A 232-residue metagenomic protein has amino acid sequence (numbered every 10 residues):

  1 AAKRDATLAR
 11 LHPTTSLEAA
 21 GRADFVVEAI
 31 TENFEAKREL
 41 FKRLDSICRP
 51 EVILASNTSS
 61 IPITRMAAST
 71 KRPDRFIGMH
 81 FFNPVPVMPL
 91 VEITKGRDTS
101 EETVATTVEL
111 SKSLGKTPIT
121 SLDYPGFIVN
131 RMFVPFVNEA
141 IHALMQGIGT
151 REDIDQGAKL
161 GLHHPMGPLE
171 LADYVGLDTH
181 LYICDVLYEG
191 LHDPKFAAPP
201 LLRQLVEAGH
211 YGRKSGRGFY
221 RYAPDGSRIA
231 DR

Functional and structural regions predicted by a protein language model:
A1-L54, I61-P62: Rossmann-like NAD(P)-binding element
A2, I53-D123, F127-R131: Rossmann-fold dinucleotide-binding core
A9-R10, P50-E51, P73-F76, E152-D153: Short acidic capping loops at alpha-helix termini that bridge into adjacent secondary structure
L11, V26-A29, A55, N83 (+5 more regions): Buried hydrophobic positions in well-ordered alpha/beta secondary-structure cores of metabolic enzymes
P13-T15, I77-G78, T120, R221: Structural signal for conserved beta-strand scaffold positions within catalytic alpha/beta enzyme cores
A23, K37, P86-L90, F136-V137: N-terminal alpha-helical segment
E102-A105, K112-D123, H142-Q146, R151-R232: NAD(P)-dependent Rossmann-like dehydrogenase/reductase catalytic/cofactor-binding core
R131, P135-E139, L160: Short, residue-level hotspots on alpha-helical faces of the histone-fold and other alpha-helical interaction modules
